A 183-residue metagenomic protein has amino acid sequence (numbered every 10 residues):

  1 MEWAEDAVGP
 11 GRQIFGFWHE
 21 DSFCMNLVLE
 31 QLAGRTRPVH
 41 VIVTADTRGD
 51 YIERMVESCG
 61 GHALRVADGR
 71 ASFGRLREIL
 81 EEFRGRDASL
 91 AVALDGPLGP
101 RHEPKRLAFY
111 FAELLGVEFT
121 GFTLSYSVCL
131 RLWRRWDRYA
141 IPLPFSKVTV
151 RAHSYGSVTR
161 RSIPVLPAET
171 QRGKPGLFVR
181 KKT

Functional and structural regions predicted by a protein language model:
M1-V28, T36-R37, R54, L80-E81 (+3 more regions): Membrane-anchoring hydrophobic helices of lipid-metabolizing enzymes
R12-R70, L115-G116, S127-L132: Catalytic core of membrane glycerolipid acyltransferases/transacylases, capturing the structured, soluble-facing
T47, G69-S72, P97-P104: Acidic, metal-coordinating catalytic cores used for nucleic-acid/nucleotide bond scission and strand-transfer chemistry
D50-R54, G74-F83: Short, charged beta->alpha transition segments
V66, A93, G121-L124: Generic beta-sheet signal
E78-L115: Catalytic-site beta-strand/loop segments enriched in glycine and acidic/polar residues
E103-I163: A cross-family acyltransferase "interaction/gating" segment
